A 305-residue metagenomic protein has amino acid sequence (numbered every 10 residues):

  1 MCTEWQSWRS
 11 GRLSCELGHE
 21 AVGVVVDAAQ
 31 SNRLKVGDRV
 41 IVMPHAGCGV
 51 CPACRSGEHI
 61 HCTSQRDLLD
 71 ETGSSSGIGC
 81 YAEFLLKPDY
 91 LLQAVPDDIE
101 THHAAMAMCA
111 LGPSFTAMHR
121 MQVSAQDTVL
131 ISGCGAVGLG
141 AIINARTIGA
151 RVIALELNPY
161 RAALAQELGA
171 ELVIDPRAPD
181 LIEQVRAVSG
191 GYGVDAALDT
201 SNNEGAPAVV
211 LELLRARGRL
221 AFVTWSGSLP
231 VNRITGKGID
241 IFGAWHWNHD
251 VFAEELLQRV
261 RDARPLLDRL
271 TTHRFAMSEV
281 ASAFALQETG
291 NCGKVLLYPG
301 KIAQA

Functional and structural regions predicted by a protein language model:
M1-W5, L34, M43-Q93: Cysteine-cluster motifs in flexible loop/terminal segments that predominantly coordinate metals
Q6-R55, P96-I99: Glycine-rich beta-strand-centered segment in the early N-terminal region that forms part of a ligand/cofactor-binding
E20, D38-R39, A53, F84 (+3 more regions): Residue-level marker of beta-strand positions
Y90, D97-A178, E183: Mid-domain Rossmann-like dinucleotide-binding core that forms the NAD(H)/NADP(H) cofactor-binding site
M121-Q122, A163, E167-F242, A281 (+1 more regions): Glycine-rich cofactor phosphate-binding loops and adjacent beta1-alpha1 units of small-molecule cofactor enzyme domains
A208, E212, A253-A305: C-terminal hydrophobic helical "lid"/dimerization subdomain of Rossmann-like NAD(P)H-dependent oxidoreductases
R219, P230-L270: Rossmann-fold dehydrogenase core element
